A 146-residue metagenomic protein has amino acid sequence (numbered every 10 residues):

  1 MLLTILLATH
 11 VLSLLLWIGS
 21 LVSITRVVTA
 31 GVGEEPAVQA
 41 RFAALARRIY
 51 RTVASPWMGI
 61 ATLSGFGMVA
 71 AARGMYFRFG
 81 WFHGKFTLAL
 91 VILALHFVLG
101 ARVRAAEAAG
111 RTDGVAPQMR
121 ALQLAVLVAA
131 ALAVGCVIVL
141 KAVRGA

Functional and structural regions predicted by a protein language model:
M1-A146: Polytopic transmembrane helical bundles with strong interfacial aromatic enrichment
